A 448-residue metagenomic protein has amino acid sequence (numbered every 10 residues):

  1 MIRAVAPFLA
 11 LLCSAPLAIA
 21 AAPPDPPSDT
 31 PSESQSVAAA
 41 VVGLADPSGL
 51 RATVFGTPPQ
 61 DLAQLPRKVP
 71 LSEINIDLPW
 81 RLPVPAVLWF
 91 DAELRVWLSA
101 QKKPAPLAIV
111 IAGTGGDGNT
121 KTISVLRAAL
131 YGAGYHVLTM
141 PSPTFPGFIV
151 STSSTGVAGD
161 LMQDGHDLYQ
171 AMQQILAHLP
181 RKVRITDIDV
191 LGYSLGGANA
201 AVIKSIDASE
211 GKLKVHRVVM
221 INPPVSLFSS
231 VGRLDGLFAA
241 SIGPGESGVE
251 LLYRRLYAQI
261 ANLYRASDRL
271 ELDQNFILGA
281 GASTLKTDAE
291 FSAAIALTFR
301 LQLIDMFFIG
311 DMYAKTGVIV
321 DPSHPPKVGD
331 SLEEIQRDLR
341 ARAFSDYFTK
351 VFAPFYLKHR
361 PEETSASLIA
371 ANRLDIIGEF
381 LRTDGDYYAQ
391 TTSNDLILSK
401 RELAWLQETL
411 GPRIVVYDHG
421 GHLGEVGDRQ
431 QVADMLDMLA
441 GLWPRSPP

Functional and structural regions predicted by a protein language model:
T30-K103: N-terminal cap/lid segment of alpha/beta-hydrolase-fold proteins
E93, S99-P146: Short, surface-exposed "cap/lid" segments of acyl-processing enzymes
V157-P180: Alpha/beta-hydrolase active-site loop
L191-A200: Gly/Ala-rich beta-loop-alpha elbow adjacent to hydrolase catalytic centers
I206-L332: Alpha/beta-hydrolase-fold enzymes
T383, Y388-T391: Short beta-strand/loop motif that positions the catalytic acidic residue of the alpha/beta-hydrolase fold
L396-E402: Conserved alpha/beta-hydrolase "acid-adjacent" motif
G420-Q431: Catalytic histidine-centered segment of alpha/beta-hydrolase-like enzymes
